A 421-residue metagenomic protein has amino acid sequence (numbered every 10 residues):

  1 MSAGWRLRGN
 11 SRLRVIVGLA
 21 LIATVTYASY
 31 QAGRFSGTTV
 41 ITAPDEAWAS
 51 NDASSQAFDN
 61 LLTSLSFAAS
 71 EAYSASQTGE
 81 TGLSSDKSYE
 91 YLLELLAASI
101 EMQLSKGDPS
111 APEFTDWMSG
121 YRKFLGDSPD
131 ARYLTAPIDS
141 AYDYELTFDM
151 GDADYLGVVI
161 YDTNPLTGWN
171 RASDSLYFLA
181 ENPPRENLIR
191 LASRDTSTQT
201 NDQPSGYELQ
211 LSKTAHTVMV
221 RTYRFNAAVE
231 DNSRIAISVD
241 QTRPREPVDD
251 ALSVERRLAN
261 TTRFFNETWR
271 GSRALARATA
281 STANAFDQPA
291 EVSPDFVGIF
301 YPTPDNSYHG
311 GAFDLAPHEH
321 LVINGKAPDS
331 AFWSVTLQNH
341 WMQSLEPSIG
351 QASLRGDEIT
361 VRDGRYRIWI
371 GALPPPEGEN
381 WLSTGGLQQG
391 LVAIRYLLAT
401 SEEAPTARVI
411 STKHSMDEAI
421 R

Functional and structural regions predicted by a protein language model:
S2-L21, A28: N-terminal Sec-pathway targeting helices
A28-R421: A compositional/structural signature for long, glycine/proline-rich flexible linkers and loops on extracytoplasmic
